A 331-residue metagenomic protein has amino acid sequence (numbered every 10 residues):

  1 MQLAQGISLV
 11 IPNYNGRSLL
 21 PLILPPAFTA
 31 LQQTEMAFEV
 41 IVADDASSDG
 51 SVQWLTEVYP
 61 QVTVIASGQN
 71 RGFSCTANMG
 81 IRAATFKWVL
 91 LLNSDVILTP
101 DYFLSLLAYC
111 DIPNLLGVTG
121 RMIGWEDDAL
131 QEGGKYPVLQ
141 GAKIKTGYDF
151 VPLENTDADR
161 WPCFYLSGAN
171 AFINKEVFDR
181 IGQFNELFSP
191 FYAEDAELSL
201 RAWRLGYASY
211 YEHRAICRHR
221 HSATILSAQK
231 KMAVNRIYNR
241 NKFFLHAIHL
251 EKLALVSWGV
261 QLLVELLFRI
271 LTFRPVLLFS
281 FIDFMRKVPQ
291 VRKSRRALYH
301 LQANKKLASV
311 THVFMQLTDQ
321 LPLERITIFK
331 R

Functional and structural regions predicted by a protein language model:
G16-L31: Short, well-formed alpha-helical segments that are part of the catalytic scaffolds of diverse glycosyltransferases
P26, D44-Q53, Q69: A conserved acidic beta->alpha catalytic loop
A66-A84, S94: Glycine-rich, basic loop-to-helix element that forms the pyrophosphate-binding segment of sugar-nucleotide handling
V89: Short aromatic/hydrophobic "clamp" motif used to bind/position activated sugar donors
I97-V138: Conserved donor NDP-sugar-binding/catalytic core segment of glycosyltransferases
L139-C163: Short, flexible, basic/aromatic active-site loop/helix in glycosyltransferases
F164-Q183, L187-R218: A short, conserved alpha-helix in the catalytic core of glycosyltransferases
A233, K252-R331: Non-catalytic, C-terminal membrane-associated alpha-helical segments of glycosyltransferases
